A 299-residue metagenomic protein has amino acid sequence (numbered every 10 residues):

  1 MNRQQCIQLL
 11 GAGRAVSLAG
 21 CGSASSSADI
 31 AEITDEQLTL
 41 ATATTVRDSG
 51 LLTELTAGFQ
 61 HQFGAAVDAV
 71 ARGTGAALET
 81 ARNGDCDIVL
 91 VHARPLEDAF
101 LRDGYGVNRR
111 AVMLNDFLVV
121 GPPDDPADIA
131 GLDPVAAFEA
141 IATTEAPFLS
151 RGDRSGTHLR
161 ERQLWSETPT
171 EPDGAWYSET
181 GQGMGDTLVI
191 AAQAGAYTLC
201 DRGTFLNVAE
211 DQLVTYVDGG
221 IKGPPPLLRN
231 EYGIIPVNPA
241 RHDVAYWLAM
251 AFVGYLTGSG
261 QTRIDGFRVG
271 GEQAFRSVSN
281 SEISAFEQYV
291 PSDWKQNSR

Functional and structural regions predicted by a protein language model:
R3-G22: N-terminal export signals
G11, R94, G203: Short glycine-/small-residue-rich Rossmann-like dinucleotide-binding loops
A12, V16, A57, N83 (+1 more regions): Short, well-ordered alpha-helices that flank and scaffold nucleotide-derived cofactor binding pockets
C21-I30: Bacterial lipoprotein signal-peptidase II cleavage site
A31-Q60, G131-R299: Exported/periplasmic ABC-transporter solute-binding proteins
E32-T144: N-terminal segment of the mature folded domain
